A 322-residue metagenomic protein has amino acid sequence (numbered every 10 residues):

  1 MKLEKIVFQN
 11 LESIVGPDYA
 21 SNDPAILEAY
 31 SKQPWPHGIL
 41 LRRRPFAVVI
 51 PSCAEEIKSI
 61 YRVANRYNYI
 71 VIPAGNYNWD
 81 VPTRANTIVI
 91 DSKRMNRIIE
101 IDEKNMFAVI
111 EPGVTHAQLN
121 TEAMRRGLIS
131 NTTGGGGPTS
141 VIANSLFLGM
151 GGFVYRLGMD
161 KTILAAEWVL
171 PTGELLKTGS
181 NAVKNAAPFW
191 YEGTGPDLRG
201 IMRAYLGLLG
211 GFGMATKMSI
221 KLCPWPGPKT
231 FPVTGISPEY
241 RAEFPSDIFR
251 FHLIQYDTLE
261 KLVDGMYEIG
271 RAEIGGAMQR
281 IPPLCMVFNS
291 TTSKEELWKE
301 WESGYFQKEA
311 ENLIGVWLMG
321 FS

Functional and structural regions predicted by a protein language model:
M1, A47-I50, V109, P188-E192 (+2 more regions): Hydrophobic alpha-helical scaffolding
M1-R62, R66, A74-M106, G135 (+1 more regions): N-terminal flexible segment immediately upstream of the FAD-binding catalytic core in FAD-dependent oxidoreductases
I6, E56-S59, Q118, L259-M266 (+1 more regions): Short, conserved charged micro-motifs
V15, R66-I70, G127-S130, G270-R280: A common structural junction motif
P24-S31, P238-S322: C-terminal substrate-recognition/cap domain of FAD-linked oxidoreductases
P34-L40, M95-I101, I220-W225, P232-S246 (+1 more regions): Short, flexible, solvent-exposed loop/turn segments with mixed acidic/basic and small polar residues
I99, P112, H116-T258: FAD-binding subdomain of flavoenzyme oxidoreductases
